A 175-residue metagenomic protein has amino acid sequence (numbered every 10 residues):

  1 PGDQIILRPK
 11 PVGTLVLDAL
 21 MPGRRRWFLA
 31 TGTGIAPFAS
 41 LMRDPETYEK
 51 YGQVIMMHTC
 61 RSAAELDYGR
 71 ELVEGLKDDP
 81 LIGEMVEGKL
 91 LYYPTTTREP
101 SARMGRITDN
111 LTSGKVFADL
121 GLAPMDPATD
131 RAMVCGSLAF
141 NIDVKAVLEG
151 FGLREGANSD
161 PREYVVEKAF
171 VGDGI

Functional and structural regions predicted by a protein language model:
P1-W27, V165-I175: FAD-binding FR-type
G13-V16, R43, F117-L122: A generic local structural motif
L17-L20, T47, L122-M125: Glycine-rich helix-loop-beta junction characteristic of Rossmann-like nucleotide cofactor-binding loops
G23, T47-V54: Conserved S-adenosyl-L-methionine
W27-L29, M133: Conserved beta-strand elements of the Class I
T31-P37: Ser/Thr-glycine-rich phosphate-binding loops at phosphate-binding pockets of nucleotides, nucleotide cofactors
P37-T47: Histidine-anchored nucleotide/phosphate-binding helix
M57, A64-I175: Reductase modules of NAD(P)H-dependent flavoproteins
